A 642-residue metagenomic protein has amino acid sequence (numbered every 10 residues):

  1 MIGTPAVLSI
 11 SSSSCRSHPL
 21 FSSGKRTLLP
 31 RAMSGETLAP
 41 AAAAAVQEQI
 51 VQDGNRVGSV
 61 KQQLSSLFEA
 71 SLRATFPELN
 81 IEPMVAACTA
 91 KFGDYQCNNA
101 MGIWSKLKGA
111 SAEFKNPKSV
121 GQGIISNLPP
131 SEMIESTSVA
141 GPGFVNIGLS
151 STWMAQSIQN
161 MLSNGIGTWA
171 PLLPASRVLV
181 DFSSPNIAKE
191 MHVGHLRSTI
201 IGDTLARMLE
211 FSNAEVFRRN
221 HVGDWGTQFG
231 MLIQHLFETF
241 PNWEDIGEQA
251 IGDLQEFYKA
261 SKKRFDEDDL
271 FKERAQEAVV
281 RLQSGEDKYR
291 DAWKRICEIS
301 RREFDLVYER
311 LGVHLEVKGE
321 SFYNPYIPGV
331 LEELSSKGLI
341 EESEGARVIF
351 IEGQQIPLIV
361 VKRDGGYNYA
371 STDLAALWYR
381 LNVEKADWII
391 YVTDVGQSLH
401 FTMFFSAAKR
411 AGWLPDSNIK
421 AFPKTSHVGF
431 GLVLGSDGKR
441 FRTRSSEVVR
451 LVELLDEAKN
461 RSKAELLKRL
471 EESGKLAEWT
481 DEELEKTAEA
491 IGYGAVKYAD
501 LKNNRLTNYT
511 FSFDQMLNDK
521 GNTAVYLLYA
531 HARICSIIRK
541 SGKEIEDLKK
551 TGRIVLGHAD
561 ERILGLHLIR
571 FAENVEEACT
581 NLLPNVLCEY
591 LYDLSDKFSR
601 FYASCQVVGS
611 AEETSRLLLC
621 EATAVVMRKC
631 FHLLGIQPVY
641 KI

Functional and structural regions predicted by a protein language model:
M1-L20: N-terminal chloroplast transit peptides
L20-F21, R26-A155, L162-I166, L172-I642: Non-catalytic interaction-recognition regions
